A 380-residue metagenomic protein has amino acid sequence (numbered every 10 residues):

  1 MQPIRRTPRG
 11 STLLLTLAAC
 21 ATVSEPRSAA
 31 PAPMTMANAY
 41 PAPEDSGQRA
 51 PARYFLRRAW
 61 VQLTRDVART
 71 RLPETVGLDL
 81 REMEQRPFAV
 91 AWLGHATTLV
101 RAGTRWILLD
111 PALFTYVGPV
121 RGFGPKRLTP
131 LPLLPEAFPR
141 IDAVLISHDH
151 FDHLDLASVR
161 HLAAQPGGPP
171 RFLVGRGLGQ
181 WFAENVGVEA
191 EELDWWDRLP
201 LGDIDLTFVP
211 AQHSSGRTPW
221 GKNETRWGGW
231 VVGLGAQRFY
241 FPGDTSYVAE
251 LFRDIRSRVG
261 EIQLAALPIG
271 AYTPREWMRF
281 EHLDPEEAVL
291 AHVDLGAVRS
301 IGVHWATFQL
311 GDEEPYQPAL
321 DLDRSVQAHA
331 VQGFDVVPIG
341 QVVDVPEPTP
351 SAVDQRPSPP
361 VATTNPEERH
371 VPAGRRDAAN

Functional and structural regions predicted by a protein language model:
Q2-S11: Bacterial N-terminal signal peptides that target proteins for export
L15, C20-A137, V232-G243, Q263-G270 (+3 more regions): Metallo-beta-lactamase
A21-S46, R127, A143, R171-Q180 (+2 more regions): Cap/insert and terminal regions of metallo-dependent hydrolase folds
P51, R121-L173, E189, V259-A266: Active-site metal-binding motif and surrounding structural segment of the metallo-beta-lactamase
R65-Q85, R171-Q237, D321-Q341, V345-P348 (+1 more regions): Metallo-beta-lactamase
T97-G103, P200-E261, R279, L283-E286: Catalytic core of the metallo-beta-lactamase
V100, D110, H148, L206 (+4 more regions): Divalent metal-coordination and catalytic microenvironments
P111-L113, D149, G177, A211-H213 (+3 more regions): Active-site metal-binding loops of divalent metal-dependent hydrolases
